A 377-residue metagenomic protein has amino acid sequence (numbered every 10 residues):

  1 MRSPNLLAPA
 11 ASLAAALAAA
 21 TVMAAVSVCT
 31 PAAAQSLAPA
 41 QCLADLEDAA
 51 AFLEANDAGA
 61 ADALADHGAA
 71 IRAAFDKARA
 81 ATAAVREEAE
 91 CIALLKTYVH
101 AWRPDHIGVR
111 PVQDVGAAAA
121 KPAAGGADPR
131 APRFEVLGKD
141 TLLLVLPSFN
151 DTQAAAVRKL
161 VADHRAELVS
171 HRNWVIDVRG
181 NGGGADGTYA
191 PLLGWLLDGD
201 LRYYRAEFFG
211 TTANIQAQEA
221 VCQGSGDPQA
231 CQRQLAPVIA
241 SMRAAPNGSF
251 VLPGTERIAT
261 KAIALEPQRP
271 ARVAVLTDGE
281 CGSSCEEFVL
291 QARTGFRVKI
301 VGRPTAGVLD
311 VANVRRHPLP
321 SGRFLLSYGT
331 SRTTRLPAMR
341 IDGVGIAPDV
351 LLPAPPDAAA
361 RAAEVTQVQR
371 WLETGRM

Functional and structural regions predicted by a protein language model:
M1-A10: N-terminal secretory signal peptides that target proteins for export/translocation
A10-V28: Bacterial N-terminal signal peptides
A34-Q234, N247, V251, R257-I258 (+7 more regions): Flexible, low-complexity junctional segments that flank or bridge functional domains
Y98, C281-F296: Cysteine-centered nucleophilic/redox motifs
Q232-A264, C281, V350-Q367: Cysteine-dependent hydrolase recognition
A262-Q268, L290-Q291: Short, conserved, surface-exposed binding loops centered on an aromatic residue
R272-D278: Short hydrophobic beta-strand segments
S331-A363: Active-site rim recognition segments
